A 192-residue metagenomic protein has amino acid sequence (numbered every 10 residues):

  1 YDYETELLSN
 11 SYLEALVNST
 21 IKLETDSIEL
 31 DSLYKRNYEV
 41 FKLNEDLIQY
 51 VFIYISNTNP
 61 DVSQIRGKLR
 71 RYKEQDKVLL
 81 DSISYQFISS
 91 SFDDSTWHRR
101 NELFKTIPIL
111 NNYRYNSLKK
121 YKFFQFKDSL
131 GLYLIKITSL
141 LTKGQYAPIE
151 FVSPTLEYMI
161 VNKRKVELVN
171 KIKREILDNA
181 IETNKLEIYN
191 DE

Functional and structural regions predicted by a protein language model:
Y1-E192: Peptidyl-prolyl cis-trans isomerase
